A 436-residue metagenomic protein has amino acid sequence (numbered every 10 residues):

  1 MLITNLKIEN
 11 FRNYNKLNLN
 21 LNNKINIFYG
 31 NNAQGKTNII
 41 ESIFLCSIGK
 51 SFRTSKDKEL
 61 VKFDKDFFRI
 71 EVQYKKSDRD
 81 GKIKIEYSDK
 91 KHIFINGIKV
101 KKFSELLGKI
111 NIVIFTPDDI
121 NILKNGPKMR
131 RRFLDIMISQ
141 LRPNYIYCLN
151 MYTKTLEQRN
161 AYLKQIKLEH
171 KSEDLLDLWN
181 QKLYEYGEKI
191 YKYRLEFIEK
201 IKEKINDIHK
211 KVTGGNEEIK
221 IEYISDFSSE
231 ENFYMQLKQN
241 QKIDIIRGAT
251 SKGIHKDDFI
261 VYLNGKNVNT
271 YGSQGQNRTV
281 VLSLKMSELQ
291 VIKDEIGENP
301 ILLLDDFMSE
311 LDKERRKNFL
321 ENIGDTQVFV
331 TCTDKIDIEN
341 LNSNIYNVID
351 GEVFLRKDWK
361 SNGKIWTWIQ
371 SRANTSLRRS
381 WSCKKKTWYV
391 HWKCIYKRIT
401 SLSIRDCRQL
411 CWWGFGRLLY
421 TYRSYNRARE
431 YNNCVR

Functional and structural regions predicted by a protein language model:
M1-N31, H170-I301, E310, N318-N322 (+3 more regions): Conserved NTPase motor "head" modules and their coupling/switch loops across ABC/AAA+ ATPases, GTPases, and GHKL ATPases
K36: Conserved lysine of the Walker
S47-N121, P127-M129, I138-L141, Y145 (+3 more regions): Nucleotide-state sensing region of NTPase/ATPase domains
F115, N121-T213, I224: An accessory alpha-helical subdomain
D305-F307: Walker B catalytic acidic pair
C332-D334: Conserved H-loop
N362, W366-W368, N374-C383, W388-R436: Low-complexity basic/metal-binding stretches
